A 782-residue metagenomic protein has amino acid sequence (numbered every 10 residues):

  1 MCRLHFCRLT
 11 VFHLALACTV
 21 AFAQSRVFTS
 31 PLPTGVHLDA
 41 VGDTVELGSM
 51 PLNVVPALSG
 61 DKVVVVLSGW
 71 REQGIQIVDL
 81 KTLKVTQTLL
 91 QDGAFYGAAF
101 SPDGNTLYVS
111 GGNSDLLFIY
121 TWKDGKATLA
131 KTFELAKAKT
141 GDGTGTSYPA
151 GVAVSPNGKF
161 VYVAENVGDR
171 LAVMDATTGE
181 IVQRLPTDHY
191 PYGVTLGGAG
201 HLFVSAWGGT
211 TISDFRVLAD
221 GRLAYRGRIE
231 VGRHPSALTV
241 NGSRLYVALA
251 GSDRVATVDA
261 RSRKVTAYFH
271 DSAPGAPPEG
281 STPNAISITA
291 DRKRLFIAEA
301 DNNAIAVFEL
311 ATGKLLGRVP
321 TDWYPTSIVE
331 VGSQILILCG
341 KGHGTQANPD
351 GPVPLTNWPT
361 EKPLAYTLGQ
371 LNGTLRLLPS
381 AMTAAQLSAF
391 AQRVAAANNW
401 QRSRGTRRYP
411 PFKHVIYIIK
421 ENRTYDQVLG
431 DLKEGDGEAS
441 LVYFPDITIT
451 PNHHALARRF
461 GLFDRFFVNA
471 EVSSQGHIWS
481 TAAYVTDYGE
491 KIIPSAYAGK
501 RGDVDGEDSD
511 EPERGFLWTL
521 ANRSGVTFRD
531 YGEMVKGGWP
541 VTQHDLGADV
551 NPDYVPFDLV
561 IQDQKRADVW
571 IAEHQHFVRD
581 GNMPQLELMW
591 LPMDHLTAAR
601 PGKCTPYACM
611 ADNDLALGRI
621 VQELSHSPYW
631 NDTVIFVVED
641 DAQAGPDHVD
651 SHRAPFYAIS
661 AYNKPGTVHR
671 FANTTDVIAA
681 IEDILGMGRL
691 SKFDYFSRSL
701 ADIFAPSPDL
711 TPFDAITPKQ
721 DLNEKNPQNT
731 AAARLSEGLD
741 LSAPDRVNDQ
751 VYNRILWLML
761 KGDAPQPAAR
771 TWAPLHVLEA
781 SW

Functional and structural regions predicted by a protein language model:
M1, V78-L80, K84-F100, L107-G111 (+4 more regions): Charged interaction patches that mediate protein-protein contacts
M1-L14: Bacterial N-terminal signal peptides that target proteins for export
C2, P278, G437-A439: Disulfide-bonded cysteine motifs in exported proteins
L4, C18, H626-S627: Polar helix-capping/helix-linker motif
H13, V20-G405: Predominantly soluble domains enriched in secretory-pathway, periplasmic, or organellar proteins
C18, A40, G112, A250 (+8 more regions): Generic structural microfeature
Q386-W782: N-terminal pro-sequences and low-complexity stem/linker regions of secreted or lumenal proteins
